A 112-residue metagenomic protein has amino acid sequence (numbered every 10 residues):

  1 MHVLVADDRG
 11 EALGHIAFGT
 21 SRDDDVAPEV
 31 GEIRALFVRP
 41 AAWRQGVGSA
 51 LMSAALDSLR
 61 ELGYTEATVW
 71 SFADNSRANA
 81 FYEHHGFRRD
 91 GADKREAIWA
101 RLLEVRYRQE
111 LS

Functional and structural regions predicted by a protein language model:
M1-P40, S49-A54, S58, L62 (+2 more regions): Acetyl-CoA-dependent GNAT
E29-G31, T65-R88, A92-S112: C-terminal "cap" of GNAT-fold acetyltransferases
R39-A41, Q45, A73-D74: Active-site acidic-Proline motif in GNAT/NAT acetyltransferases
W43, R60, E83: Short polybasic/polar patches that bind polyanions
